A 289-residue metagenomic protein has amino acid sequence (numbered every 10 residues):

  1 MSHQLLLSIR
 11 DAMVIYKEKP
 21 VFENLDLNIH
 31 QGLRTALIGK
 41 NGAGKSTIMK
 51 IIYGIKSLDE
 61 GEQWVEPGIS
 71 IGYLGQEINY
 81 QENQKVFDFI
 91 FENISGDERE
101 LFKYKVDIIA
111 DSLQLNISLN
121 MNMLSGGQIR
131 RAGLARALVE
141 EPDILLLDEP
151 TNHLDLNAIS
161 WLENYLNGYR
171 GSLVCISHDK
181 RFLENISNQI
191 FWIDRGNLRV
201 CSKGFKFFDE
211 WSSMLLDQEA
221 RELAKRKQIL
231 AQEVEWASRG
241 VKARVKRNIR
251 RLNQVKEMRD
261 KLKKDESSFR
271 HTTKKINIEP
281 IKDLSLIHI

Functional and structural regions predicted by a protein language model:
M1-H3, M13, D97-R99, D217-I287: Flexible nucleotide-interacting loop at or near the entrance of a catalytic core
M1-L223, I278-I287: ABC ATP-binding cassette signature C-motif
